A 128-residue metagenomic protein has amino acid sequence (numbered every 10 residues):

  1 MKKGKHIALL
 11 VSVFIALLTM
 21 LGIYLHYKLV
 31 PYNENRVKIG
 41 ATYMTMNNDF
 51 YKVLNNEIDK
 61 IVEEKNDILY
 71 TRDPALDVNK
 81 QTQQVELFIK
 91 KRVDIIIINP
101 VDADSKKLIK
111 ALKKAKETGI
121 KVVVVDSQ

Functional and structural regions predicted by a protein language model:
L9-Y24: Hydrophobic membrane-insertion alpha-helices, especially the h-region of bacterial N-terminal signal peptides
Y27-A41: Ser/Thr/Pro/Gly-rich low-complexity linker/stalk segments immediately outside membranes or between
G40, V93-D102, K121-V125: Periplasmic-binding protein-like
G40-N56, Y70-T82, L87, V101-A103: Extracytoplasmic "Venus flytrap"
N55, D59, T82-V85, L108-L112 (+1 more regions): Extracytoplasmic/secreted envelope proteins and their assembly/folding machinery, especially bacterial periplasmic
E57-D67: A short, Lys/Arg-enriched amphipathic alpha-helix followed by its capping loop at the start of a domain
A103-Q128: Flexible loop/hinge segments that line or gate small-molecule binding clefts
